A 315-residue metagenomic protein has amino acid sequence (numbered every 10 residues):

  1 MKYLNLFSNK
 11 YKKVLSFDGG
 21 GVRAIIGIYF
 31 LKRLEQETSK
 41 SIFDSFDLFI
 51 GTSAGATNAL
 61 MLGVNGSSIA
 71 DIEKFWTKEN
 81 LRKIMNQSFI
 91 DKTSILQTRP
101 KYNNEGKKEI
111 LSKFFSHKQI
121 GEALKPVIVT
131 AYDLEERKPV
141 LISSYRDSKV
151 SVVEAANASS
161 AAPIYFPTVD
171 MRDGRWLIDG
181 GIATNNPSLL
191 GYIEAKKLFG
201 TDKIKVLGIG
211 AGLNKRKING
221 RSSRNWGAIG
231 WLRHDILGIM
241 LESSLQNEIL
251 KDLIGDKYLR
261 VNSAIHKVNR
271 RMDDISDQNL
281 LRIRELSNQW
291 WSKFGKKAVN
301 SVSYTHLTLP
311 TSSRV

Functional and structural regions predicted by a protein language model:
S8-S16, G21-L111, S151-A156, K205 (+1 more regions): Patatin-like phospholipase
V14-S16, R175-L177, V206-G208, Y258-V261: Conserved beta-strand scaffold positions in the cores of enzyme catalytic domains, especially in NTP/NDP-utilizing
G121-K197, A228-I229: Active-site gating loop/helix substructures
A131-E136, G208-K215, I265: Glycine-rich beta-alpha junction loops
L198-L207, A211-I218: Hydrophobic, mid-to-C-terminal alpha-helical segments
R221-E242: Acidic, Ser/Thr-rich peripheral helices and adjacent loops at domain boundaries
V261-S303: A cross-taxonomic marker for long C-terminal extensions/tails that follow the last structured domain
T305-T311: Conserved small/polar residues in nucleotide/adenosyl-binding loops
